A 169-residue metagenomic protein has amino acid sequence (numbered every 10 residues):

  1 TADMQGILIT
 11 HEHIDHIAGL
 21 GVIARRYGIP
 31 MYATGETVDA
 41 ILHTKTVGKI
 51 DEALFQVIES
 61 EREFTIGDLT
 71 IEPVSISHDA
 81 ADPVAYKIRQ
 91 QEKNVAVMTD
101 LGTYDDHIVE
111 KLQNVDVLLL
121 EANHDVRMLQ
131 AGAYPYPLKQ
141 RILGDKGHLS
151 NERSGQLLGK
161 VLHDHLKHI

Functional and structural regions predicted by a protein language model:
T1, I58-V117: Core dinuclear metal-dependent hydrolase active-site scaffold
T1-A33: Active-site metal-binding motif and surrounding structural segment of the metallo-beta-lactamase
A2-D3, A24-G28, Q91-K93, D164-I169: Short, surface-exposed connector motifs at secondary-structure boundaries
I14, G102-T103, H124: Short, glycine/acidic-enriched loop or turn micro-motifs at the edges of active sites
R26-Y27, D51, N114: Short, structured coil segments at secondary-structure junctions
T37-V57: Active-site neighborhood of divalent metal-dependent phosphoester bond hydrolases
D106-I169: Cap/insert and terminal regions of metallo-dependent hydrolase folds
